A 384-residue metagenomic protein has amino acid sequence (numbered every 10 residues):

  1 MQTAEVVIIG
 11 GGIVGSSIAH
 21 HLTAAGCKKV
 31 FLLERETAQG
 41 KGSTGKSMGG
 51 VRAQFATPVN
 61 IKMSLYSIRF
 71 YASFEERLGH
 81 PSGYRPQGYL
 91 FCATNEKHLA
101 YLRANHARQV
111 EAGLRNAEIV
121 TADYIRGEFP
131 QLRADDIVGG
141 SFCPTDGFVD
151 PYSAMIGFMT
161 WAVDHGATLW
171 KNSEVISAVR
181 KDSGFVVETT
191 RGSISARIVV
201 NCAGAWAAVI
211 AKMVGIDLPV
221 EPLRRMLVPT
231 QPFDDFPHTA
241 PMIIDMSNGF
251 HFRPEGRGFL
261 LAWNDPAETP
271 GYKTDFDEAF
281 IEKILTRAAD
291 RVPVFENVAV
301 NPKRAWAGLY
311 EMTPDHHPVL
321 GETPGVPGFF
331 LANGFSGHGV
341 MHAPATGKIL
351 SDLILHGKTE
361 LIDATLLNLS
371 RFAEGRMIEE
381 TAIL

Functional and structural regions predicted by a protein language model:
M1-V14, F31: Beta1/beta-strand and adjacent pyrophosphate-binding region of the FAD-binding site in flavoprotein oxidoreductases
Q2-A4, T189-I198: Core beta-strand elements of the Rossmann-like FAD/NAD(P) dinucleotide-binding domain in flavoenzyme oxidoreductases
T23-T44: Glycine-rich FAD pyrophosphate-binding loop
G49-E128, G249-H251, P270, A279 (+1 more regions): Dinucleotide-binding Rossmann-like beta1-alpha1 core, especially the glycine-rich loop that anchors the ADP
A72-S73, R85, T94-H165, W170-K171 (+2 more regions): Flavin (FAD/FMN) cofactor-binding and adjacent substrate-gating region of FAD-dependent oxidoreductase domains
P151, A289-L384: C-terminal catalytic lobe of FAD-dependent flavoproteins
S193-T239: Central helical "cap/lid" subdomain
D217-P219, Q231-L331: Active-site lid/adjacent beta-loop-alpha segment flanking the redox-cofactor pocket in flavoenzymes
